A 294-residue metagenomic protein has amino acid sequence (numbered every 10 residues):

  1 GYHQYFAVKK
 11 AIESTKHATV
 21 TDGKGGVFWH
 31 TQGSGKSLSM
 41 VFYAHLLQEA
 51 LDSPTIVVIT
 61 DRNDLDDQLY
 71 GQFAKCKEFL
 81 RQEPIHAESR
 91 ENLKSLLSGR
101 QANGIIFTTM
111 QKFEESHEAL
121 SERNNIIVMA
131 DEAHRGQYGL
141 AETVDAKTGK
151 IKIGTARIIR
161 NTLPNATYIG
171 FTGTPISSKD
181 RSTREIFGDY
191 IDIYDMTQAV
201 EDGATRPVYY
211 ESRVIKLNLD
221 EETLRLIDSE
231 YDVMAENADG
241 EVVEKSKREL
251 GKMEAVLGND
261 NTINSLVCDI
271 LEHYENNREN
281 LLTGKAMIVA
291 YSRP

Functional and structural regions predicted by a protein language model:
G1-T55, D64-L80, Q101-I105, R123-N125 (+2 more regions): ATP-dependent helicase/translocase motor core
T31, D61, Y291: P-loop (Walker A) phosphate-binding loop of NTP-binding proteins
Q32, H134, A156-K179, G203: Conserved helicase ATPase motor motifs in RecA-like P-loop NTPase domains
L65, K112, R135-Y138, I176-S177: Residues immediately C-terminal
E88-I106, A119-R123: Conserved motor-coupling elements within RecA-like helicase/translocase cores
I106-T108, V128-M129, T167-T172: Structural recognition of the conserved hydrophobic beta-strand(s) that form the central parallel beta-sheet of P-loop
S121-T167: SF2 helicase catalytic motif II
D180-T283: Interdomain helical connector at the RecA1-RecA2 junction of SF1/SF2 helicase-like NTPases
